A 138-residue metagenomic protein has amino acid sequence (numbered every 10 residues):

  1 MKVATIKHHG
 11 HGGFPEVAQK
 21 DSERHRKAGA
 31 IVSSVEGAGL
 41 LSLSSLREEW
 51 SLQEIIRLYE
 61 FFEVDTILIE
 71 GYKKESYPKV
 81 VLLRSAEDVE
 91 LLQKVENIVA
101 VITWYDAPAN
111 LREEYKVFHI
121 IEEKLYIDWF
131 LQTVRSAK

Functional and structural regions predicted by a protein language model:
M1-R47: N-terminal phosphate/diphosphate-binding loop that engages ATP/GTP or pyrophosphate donors across diverse enzyme folds
Q19, E49-Q53, A86-E87: Charged helix-capping and loop-helix junction motifs
K20, W50, I121, L125: Conserved active-site and cofactor/substrate-binding residues in soluble primary-metabolism enzymes
S44-K74: Phosphate-binding/switch loop-helix module in NTP-utilizing enzymes
T66-S136: Phosphate/Mg2+-binding loops and adjacent switch elements in nucleotide/diphosphate-handling enzyme cores
